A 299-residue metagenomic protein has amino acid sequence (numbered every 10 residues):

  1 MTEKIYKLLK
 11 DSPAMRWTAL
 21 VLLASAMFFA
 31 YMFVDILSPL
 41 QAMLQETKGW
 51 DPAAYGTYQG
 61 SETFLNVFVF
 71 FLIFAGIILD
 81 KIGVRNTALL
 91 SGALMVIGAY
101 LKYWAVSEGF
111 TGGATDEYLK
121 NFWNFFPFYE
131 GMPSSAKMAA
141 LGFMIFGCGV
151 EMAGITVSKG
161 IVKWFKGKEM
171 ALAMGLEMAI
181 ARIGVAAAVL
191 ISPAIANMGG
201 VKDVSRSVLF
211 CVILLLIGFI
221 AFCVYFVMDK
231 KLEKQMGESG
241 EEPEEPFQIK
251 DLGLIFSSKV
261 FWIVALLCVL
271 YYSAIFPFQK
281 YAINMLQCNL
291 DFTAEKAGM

Functional and structural regions predicted by a protein language model:
T2-P13, L232-V264: Juxtamembrane intracellular "pre-TM" segments in multi-pass secondary transporters
T18-P52, F278-I283: Extracytoplasmic
L37-Q41, S258-M299: Extracytoplasmic gate region of multi-pass secondary transporters
G60-I77: Central cavity-lining transmembrane alpha-helices of secondary-active solute carriers, predominantly the Major
A93-G131: C-terminal ends and interior cores of transmembrane alpha-helices in multi-pass membrane transporters/permeases
A136, G142-I180: Cytoplasmic helix-loop-helix junction between adjacent transmembrane helices in 12-TM secondary transporters
A171-A196: Glycine-rich segments within core transmembrane alpha-helices of 12-TM secondary carriers
S205-Y225: Symmetry-related core transmembrane helices of the 12-TM Major Facilitator Superfamily/SLC fold
